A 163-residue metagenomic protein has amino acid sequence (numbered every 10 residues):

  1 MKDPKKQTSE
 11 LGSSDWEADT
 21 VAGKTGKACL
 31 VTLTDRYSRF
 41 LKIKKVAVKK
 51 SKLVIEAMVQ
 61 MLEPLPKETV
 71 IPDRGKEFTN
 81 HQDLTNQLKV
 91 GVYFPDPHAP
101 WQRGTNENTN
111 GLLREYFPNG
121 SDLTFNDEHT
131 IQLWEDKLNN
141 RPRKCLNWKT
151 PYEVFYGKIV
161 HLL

Functional and structural regions predicted by a protein language model:
M1-L30: Mobile-element integrase/transposase regions, centering on the N-terminal DNA-binding/Zn-coordinating module
D19, L33, R39, M58 (+4 more regions): Mobile genetic element proteins and their domesticated derivatives, centered on retroelements and DNA transposons
T20, D35, K45-A47, R74 (+2 more regions): Active-site proximal loops enriched in glycine and acidic residues that flank catalytic Cys/His/Asp and coordinate
A22-G26, I43-L65: Active-site beta-loop-alpha junctions of metal-dependent nucleic acid enzymes, especially the RNase H-like/DDE
G23, V48-S51, G75-F78, A99-P100: Short, catalytically relevant binding-site loops at active-site mouths
G26-A28, R36-L41: Coil-to-beta-strand transition motifs
L65-N80, H98: Acidic/histidine-rich, metal-coordinating catalytic segments
Q82-L163: Charged alpha-helix within mobile-element recombinases
